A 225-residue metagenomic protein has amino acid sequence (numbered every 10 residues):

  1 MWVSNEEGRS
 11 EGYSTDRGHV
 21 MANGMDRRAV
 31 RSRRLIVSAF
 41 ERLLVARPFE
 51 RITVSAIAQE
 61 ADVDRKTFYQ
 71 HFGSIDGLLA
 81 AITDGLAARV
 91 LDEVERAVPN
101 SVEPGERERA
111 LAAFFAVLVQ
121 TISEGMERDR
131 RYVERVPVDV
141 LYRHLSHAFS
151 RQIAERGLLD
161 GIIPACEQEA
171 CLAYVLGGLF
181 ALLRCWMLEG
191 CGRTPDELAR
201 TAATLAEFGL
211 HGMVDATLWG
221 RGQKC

Functional and structural regions predicted by a protein language model:
W2-H19, A154-L158, E169, G177 (+1 more regions): C-terminal peripheral helix-coil segments that are non-catalytic and often amphipathic
W2-R47, S55, E60: Basic, helix-initiating cap at the start of DNA-binding domains
L35-R47, R89-N100, G178-E189: Solvent-exposed, amphipathic alpha-helical segments
A39, H71-F72, A81: Residues in the recognition helix of alpha-helical DNA-binding motifs
A46-G77: Helix-turn-helix
T53-V54, I82-E95: Short, basic, alpha-helical segments at the C-terminal edge of helix-turn-helix-like DNA-binding modules
V94-E127: Hydrophobic alpha-helical connector segments
R135-G161, C166-A181, H211: Amphipathic alpha-helical packing segments from all-alpha helical-bundle domains
